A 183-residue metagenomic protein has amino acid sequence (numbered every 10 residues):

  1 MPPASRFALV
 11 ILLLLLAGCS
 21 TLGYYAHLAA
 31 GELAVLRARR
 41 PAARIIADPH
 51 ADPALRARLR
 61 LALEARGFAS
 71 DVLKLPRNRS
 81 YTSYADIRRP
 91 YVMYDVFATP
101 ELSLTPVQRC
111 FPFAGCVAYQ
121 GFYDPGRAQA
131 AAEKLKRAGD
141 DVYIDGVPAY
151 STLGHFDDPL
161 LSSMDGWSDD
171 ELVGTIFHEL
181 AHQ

Functional and structural regions predicted by a protein language model:
M1-A8: Bacterial N-terminal signal peptides that target proteins for export
A8-G18: Bacterial N-terminal signal peptides
I11, P41-A43, S168-D169: Short hydrophobic "helix-edge" motifs at membrane interfaces and signal-peptide entry regions
G18-R40: Bacterial Sec signal peptide processing site at the extreme N-terminus
L36-A51, V107-V117: Acidic/histidine-rich, surface-exposed loop or edge segments in extracytoplasmic proteins
P53-R56, A181: Short hydrophobic/aromatic residue motifs in ordered secondary structure
L55-R66: Short amphipathic alpha-helical coiled-coil/interface segments
A65-Q183: Acidic/His-rich structured neighborhood in mature extracellular/periplasmic domains
